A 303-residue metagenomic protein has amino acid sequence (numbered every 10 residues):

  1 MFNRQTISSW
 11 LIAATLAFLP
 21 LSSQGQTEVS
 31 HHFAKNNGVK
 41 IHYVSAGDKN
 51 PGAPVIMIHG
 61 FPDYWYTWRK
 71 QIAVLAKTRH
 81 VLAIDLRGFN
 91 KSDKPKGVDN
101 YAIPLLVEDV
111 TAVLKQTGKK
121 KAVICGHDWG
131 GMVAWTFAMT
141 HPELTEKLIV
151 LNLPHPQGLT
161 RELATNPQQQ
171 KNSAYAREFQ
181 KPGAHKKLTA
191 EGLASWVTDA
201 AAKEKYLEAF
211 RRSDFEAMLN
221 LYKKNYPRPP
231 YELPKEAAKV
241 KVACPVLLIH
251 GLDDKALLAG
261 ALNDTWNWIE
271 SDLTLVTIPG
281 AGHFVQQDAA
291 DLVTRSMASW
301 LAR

Functional and structural regions predicted by a protein language model:
M1-L11: Bacterial N-terminal signal peptides that target proteins for export
P20-S22: N-terminal signal peptide c-region/cleavage motif recognized by signal peptidases
T27-V29, G38-I41, A46-K49, P54 (+5 more regions): Flexible "cap/lid" subdomain of the alpha/beta-hydrolase fold that forms the substrate-access gate
M57-G60, A83: Structural cue for short, hydrophobic secondary-structure segments
G60-D63, D128: Active-site glycine-rich loops that stabilize anionic/oxyanionic intermediates across multiple enzyme folds
P62-K70, V81: Serine-hydrolase catalytic-loop signature spanning alpha/beta hydrolases and amidase-signature enzymes
A76-D85: Active-site machinery of serine-nucleophile hydrolases
A281-A290, T294: Catalytic histidine-centered segment of alpha/beta-hydrolase-like enzymes
